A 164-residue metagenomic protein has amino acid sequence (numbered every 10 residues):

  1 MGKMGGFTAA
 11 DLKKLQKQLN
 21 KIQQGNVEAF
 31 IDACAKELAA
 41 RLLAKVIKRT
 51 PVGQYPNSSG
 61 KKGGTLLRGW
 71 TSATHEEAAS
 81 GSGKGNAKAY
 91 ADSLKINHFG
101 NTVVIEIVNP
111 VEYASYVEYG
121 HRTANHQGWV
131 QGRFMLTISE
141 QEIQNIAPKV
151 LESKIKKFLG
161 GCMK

Functional and structural regions predicted by a protein language model:
M1-K164: Short, Lys/Arg-rich flexible segments
